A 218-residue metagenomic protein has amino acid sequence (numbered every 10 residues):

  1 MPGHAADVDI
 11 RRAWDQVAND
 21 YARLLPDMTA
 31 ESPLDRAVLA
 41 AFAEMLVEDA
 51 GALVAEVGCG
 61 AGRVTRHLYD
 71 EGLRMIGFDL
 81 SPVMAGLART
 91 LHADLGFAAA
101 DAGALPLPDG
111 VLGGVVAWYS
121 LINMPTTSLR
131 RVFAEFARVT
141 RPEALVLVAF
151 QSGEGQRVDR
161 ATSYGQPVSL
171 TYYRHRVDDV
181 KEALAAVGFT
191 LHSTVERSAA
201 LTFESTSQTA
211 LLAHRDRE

Functional and structural regions predicted by a protein language model:
M1-D49, E154: Conserved class I S-adenosyl-L-methionine
L53-A104: Class I SAM-dependent methyltransferase SAM/SAH-binding core
G103-V115: A short acidic, Gly/Pro-enriched loop at the edge of an enzyme's catalytic core that lines a small-molecule cofactor
R130-P142: A short glycine-rich, Lys/Arg-flanked "PGG" loop and its adjoining helix->strand segment in the class I
L145-T171: Conserved class I S-adenosyl-L-methionine
Y172-V187: Short alpha-helix
F189-A200: Conserved S-adenosyl-L-methionine
S198-E218: Core SAM-dependent methyltransferase catalytic element
